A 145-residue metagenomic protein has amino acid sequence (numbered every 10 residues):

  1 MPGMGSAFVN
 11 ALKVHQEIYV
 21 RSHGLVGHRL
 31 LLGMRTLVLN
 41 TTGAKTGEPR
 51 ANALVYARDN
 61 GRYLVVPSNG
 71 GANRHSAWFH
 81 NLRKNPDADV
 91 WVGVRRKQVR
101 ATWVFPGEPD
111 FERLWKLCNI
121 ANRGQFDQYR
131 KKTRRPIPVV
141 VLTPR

Functional and structural regions predicted by a protein language model:
M1-G5, T42, Y63-V65, G107-L117: Short, charged low-complexity linear motifs
M1-L32: Extreme N-terminal tail/first-helix region
H23-V26, A51-N52, F126-D127: A generic local structural motif
H28-R29, V55, K131: Short secondary-structure boundary/capping segments
L31, T46-E48, H80-L82: A generic structural micro-feature
L32-M34, R135: Short gly/pro-enriched beta-turn/loop segments at secondary-structure junctions
M34-G70: Short beta-strand segments
N69-F126, R130-P138, P144-R145: Short, structured beta-strand-loop surface elements
